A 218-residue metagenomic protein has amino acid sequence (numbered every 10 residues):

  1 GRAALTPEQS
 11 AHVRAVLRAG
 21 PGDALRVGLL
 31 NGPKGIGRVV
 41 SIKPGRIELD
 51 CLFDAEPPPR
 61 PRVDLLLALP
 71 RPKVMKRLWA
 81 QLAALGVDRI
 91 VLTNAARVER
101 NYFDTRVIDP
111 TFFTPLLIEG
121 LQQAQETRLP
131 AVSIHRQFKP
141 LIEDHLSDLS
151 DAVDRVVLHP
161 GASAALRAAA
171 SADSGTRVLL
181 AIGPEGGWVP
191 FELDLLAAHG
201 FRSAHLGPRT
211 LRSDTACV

Functional and structural regions predicted by a protein language model:
G1-A55: N-terminal positively charged helical leader segments and presequences
A3-L5, R60-D64, T176-L179, A198-L206: Glycine/charged-rich beta-loop-alpha catalytic/anionic-binding loops adjacent to active sites
G22, L82, L117, L196 (+1 more regions): Residue-level signal for inorganic ion chemistry
E56-V156: RNA substrate-binding interface of SAM-dependent RNA methyltransferases
G175-L195: A C-terminal functional module that forms or caps the active site or interfaces directly with catalytic machinery
P190-V218: Structured adenosyl-cofactor binding patch, chiefly the S-adenosyl-L-methionine
